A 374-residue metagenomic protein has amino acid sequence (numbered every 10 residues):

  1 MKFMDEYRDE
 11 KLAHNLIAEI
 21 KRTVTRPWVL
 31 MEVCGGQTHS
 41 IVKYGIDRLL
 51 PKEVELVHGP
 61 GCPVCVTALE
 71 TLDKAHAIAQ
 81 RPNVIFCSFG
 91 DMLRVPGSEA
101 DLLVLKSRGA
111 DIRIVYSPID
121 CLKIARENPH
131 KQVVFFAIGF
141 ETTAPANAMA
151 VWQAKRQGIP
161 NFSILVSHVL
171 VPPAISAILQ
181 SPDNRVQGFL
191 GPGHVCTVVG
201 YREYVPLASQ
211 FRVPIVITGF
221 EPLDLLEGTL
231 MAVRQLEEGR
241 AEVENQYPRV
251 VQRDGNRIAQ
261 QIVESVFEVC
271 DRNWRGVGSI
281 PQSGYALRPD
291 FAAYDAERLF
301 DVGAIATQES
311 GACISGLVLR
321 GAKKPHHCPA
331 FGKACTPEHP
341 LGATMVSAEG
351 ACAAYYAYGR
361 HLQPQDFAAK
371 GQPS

Functional and structural regions predicted by a protein language model:
M1-H130, A144, A148, W152-Q157 (+4 more regions): Metallocofactor- and cofactor-centric catalytic cores in central/energy metabolism, strongly enriched
E6, C65, F140, I164-L165 (+5 more regions): Hydrophobic alpha-helical scaffolding
P27-L30, N161-F162, G239-P248, W274 (+2 more regions): Flexible, glycine/charged-enriched surface loops at secondary-structure junctions
V115, F136, T218-G219: Active-site-adjacent beta-strand anchor residues
E127-K131, Q153-P160, S181-N184, V213 (+1 more regions): Secondary-structure boundary elements
F136, F140-E203: Phosphate/pyrophosphate-binding betaalpha-module
L165, D183-V251: A conserved active-site cap/scaffold subdomain adjacent to cofactor or substrate pockets
E227-L317: Internal helical hairpin/lid segments
